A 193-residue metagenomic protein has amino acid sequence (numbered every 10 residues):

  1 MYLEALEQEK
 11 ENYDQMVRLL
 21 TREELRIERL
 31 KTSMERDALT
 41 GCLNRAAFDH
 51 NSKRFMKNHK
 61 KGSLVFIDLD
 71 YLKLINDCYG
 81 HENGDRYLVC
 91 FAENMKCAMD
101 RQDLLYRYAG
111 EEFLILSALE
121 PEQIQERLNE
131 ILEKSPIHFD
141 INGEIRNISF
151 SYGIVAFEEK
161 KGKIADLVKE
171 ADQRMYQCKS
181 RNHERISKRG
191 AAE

Functional and structural regions predicted by a protein language model:
Y2-A38, A46-K57, K61-S63, R107: Signal-transducing coiled-coil linker helices
E28-H50, I67-H81, V89: Conserved nucleotide-binding and Mg2+-coordinating catalytic segments in signaling enzymes
D77, N129, N142, V155-E193: Catalytic-core segments of nucleotide cyclases and related cyclic-nucleotide turnover enzymes
N83-Q102: Active-site-proximal alpha-helical element of nucleotidyl cyclase-like catalytic domains and analogous helices
Y87, L114-I131: Short helix/loop segment flanking the catalytic signature motif in cyclic-nucleotide metabolism enzymes
A92-E93, I124-I141, D172: Alpha-helical scaffold within the catalytic cores of cyclic-nucleotide enzymes
L104-R107, R146: A short pre-motif secondary-structure segment
